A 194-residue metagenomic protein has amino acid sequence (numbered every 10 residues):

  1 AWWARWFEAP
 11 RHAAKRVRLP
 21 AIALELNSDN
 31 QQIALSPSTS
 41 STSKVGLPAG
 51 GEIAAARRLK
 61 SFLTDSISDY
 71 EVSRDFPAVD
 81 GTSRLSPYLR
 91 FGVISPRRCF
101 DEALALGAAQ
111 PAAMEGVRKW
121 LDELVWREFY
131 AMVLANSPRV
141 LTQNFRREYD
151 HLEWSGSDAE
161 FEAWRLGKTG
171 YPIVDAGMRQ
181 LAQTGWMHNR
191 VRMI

Functional and structural regions predicted by a protein language model:
A1-K119, A131: Active-site "lid/cap" and pocket-lining segments within catalytic core domains
D80-I194: Active-site-proximal binding-pocket segments
